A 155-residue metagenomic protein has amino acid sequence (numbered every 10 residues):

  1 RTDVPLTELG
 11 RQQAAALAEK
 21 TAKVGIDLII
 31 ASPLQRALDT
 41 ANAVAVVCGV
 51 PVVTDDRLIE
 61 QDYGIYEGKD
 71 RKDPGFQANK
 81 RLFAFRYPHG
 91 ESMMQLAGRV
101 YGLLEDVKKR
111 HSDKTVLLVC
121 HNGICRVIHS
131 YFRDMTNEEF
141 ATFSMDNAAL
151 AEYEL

Functional and structural regions predicted by a protein language model:
R1-L38, H89-Y101: Loop-to-helix element that buttresses phosphate recognition and phosphoryl-transfer chemistry
V4, F85-R86, R133, F143: Helix-turn-helix-type domain boundary/helix-start signal
P5, V53, V119: Conserved beta-strand segments that form the floor/walls of ligand-binding pockets within enzyme and binding domains
A15-Q77: Phosphate-coordination/substrate-recognition cap region in phosphate-metabolizing enzymes
L38, V46, Y101-L155: Active-site-adjacent alpha-helix immediately C-terminal to a catalytic or transition-state-stabilizing loop
K69, E91, M135: Short beta-to-alpha loop/turn elements within the nucleotide-binding domains of ABC transporters
F76-Q95: Short glycine/proline- and acidic residue-enriched helix-loop micro-motifs that form flexible lids or anion-recognition
